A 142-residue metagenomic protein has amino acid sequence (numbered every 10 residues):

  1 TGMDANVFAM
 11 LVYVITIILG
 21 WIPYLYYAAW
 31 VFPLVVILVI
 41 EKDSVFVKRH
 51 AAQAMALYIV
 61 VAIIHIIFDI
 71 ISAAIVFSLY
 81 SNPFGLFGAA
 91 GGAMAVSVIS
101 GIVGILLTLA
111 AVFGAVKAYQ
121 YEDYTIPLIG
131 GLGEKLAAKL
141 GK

Functional and structural regions predicted by a protein language model:
T1-I22, F32-M55, V116-K142: Membrane-interface extramembranous regions at the lipid-water interface
V7-P33, A54-G114: Hydrophobic alpha-helical transmembrane segments in multi-pass membrane proteins
